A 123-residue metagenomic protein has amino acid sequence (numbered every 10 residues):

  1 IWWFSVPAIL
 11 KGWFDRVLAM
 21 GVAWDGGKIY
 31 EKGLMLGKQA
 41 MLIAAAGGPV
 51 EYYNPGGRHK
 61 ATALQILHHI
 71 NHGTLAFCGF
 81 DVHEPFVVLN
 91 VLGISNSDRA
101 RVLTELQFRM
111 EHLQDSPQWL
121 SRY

Functional and structural regions predicted by a protein language model:
I1-N71: Helix-loop-strand module that forms the ligand-binding subsite of alpha/beta enzymes
Y53-Y123: Glycine-rich phosphate/pyrophosphate-binding loop and the adjoining helix
